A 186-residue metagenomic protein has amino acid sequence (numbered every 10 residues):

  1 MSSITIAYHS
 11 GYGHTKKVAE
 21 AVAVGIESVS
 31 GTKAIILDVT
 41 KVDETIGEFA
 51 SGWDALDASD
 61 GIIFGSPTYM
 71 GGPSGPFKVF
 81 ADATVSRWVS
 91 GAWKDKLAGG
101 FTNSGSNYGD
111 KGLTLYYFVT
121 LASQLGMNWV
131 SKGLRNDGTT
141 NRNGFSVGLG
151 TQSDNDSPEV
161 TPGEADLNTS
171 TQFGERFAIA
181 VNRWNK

Functional and structural regions predicted by a protein language model:
M1-A92, S153-K186: N-terminal beta1-alpha1-beta2 submodule of the flavodoxin-like/Rossmannoid cofactor-binding fold
Y8, D60, S66, S104 (+2 more regions): Short, flexible coil/turn micro-motifs enriched in small/turn-prone residues
Y12-H14, S66, G72-P73, G100 (+4 more regions): Gly/Ser/Thr-rich helix-start
A21-A23, F80-A81, R87, L97 (+3 more regions): General N-terminal targeting signals
K41-V42, N128-S157: Mobile beta-alpha loop/short-helix "lid" or hinge segments that flank ligand
W53-A55, S106-T114, G150-Q152: Short, charged low-complexity intrinsically disordered segments located at boundaries of structured domains
D82-V85, V89, S106, Q124 (+1 more regions): Alpha-helix boundary/capping detector
L97-R142: Short, glycine-/small-residue-rich phosphate/pyrophosphate-handling segment
